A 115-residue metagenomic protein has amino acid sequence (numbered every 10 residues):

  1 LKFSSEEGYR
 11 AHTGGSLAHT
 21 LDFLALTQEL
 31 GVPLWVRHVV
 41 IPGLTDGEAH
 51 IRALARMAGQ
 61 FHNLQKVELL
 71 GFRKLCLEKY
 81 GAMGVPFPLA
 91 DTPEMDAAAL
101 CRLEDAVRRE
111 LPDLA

Functional and structural regions predicted by a protein language model:
L1-L75, G81-A82: Conserved AdoMet/S-adenosylmethionine-binding subsite of the radical SAM
V32, V85, P112-D113: Short aromatic/hydrophobic-glycine micro-motifs
A82-A90: Short glycine/proline- and charge-enriched loop/turn segments that cap or connect secondary-structure elements
A97-A115: A cross-taxonomic marker for long C-terminal extensions/tails that follow the last structured domain
